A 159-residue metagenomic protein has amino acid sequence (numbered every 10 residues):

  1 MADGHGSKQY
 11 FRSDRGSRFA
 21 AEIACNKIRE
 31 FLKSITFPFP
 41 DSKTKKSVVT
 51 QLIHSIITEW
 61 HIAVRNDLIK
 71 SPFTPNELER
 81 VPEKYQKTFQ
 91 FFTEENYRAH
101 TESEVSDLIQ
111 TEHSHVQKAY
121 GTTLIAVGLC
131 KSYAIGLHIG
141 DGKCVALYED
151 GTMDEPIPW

Functional and structural regions predicted by a protein language model:
M1-W159: PP2C/PPM-type serine/threonine phosphatase catalytic domain
